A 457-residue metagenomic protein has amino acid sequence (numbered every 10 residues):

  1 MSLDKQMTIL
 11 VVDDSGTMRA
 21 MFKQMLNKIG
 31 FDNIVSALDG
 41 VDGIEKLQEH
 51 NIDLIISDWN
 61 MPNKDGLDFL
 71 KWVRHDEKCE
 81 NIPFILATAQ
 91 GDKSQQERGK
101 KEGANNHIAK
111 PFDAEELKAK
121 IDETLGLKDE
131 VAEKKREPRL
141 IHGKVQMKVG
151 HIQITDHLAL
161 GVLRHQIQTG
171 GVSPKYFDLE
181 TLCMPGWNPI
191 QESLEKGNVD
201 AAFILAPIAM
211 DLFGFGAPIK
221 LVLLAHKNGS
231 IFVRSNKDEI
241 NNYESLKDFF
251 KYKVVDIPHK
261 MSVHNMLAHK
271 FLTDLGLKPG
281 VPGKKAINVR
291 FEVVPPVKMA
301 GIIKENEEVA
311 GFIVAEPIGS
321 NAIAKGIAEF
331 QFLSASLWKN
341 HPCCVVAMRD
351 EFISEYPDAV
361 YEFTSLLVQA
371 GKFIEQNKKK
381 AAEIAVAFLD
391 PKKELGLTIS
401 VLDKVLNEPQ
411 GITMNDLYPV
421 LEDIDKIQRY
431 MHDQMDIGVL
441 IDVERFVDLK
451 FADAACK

Functional and structural regions predicted by a protein language model:
D39-D42, D65-K71: Acidic catalytic/metal-coordinating carboxylates
M61: Receiver (REC) domain active-site loop signature in two-component systems and cognate sites in sensor histidine kinases
D68, G91-N106: Alpha4 helix (beta4-alpha4-beta5 surface) of REC/receiver domains from two-component response regulators
F112-I121: C-terminal output helix
P138-E292, A310-G311, E316, F332-L333 (+1 more regions): Short, glycine-/small- and polar/acidic-enriched structural segments that line small-molecule recognition paths
P207, K298-P391: Pocket-lining segment of extracytoplasmic ligand-binding domains
Y356-G438: Secondary-structure end/capping motifs
